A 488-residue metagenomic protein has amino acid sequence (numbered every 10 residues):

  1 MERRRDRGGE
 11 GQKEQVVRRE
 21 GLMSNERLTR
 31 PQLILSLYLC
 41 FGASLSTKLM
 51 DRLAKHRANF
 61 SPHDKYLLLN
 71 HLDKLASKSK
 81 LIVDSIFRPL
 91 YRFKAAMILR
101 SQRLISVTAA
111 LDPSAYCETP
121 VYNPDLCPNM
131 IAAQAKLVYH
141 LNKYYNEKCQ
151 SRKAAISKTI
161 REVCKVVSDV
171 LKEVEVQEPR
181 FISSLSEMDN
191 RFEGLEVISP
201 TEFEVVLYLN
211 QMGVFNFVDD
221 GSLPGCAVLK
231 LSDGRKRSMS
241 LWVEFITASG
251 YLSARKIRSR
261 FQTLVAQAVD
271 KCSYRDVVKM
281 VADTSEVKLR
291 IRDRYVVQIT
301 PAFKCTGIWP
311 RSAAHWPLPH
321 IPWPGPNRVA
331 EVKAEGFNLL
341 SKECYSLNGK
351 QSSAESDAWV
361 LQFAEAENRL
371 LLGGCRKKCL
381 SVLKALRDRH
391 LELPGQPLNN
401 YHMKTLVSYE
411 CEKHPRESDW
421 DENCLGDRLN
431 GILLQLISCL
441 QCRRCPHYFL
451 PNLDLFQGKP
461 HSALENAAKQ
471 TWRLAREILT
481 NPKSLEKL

Functional and structural regions predicted by a protein language model:
M1-R3, K487-L488: A positional/structural detector of protein chain ends, strongest at the extreme C-terminus and weakly at the extreme
E2-E10, V17-F203, L207-T263, Q267-D270: N-terminal regions immediately upstream of nucleotidyltransferase
R7, Q15-E20, N70, I299 (+3 more regions): Composition-driven detection of intrinsically disordered, low-complexity segments
R27, Q298, I308, S484-L488: Membrane-interface soluble catalytic domains
C40, C117, C127, C149 (+10 more regions): Generic recognition of cysteine residues
A154-T201, L209-W359, R369, C375-R389 (+3 more regions): Conserved catalytic core of two-metal-ion nucleotidyltransferases
K333-K377, R387-L488: Pol beta-like nucleotidyltransferase catalytic core
